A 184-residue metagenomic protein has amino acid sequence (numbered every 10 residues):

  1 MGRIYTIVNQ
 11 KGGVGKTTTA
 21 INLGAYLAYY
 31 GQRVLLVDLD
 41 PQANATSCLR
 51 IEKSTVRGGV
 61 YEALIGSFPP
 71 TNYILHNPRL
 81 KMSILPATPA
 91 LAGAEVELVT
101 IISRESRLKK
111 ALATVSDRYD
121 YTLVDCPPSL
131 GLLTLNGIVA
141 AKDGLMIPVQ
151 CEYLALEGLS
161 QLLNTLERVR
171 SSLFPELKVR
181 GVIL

Functional and structural regions predicted by a protein language model:
M1-L184: P-loop NTP-binding core
